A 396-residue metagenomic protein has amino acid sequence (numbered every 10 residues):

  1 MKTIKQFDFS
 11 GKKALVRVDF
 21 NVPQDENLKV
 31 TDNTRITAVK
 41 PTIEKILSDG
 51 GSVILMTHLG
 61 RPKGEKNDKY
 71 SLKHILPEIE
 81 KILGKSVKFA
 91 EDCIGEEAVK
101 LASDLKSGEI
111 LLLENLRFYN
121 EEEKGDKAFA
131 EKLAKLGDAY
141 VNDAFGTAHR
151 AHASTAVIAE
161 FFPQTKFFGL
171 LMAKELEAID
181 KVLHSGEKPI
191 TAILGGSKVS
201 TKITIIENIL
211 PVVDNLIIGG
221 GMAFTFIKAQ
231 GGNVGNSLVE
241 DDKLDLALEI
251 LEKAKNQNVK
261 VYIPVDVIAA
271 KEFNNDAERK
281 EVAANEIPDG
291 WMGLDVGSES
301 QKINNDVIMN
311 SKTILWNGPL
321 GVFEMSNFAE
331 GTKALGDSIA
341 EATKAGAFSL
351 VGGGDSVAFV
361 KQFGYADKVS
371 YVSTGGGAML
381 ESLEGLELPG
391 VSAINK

Functional and structural regions predicted by a protein language model:
M1-K396: Active-site loop-to-helix "anion-binding N-cap" substructures in soluble metabolic enzymes
